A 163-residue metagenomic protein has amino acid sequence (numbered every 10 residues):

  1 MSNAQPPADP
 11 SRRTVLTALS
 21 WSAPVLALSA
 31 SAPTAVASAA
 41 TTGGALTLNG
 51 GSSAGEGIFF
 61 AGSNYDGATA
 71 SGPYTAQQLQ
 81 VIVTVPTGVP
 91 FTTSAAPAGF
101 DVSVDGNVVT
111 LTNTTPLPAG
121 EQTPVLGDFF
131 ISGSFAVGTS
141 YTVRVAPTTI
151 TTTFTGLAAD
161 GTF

Functional and structural regions predicted by a protein language model:
M1-P10, L19, A23, A27-L28: N-terminal secretory signal peptides
D9, W21, T75, Y141-A146: Ser/Thr/Pro/Gly-rich, low-complexity intrinsically disordered stalk/linker tracts of secreted and surface-exposed
A30-I58: C-terminal segment of N-terminal export signals and the immediately downstream linker at the start of the mature
S53-Q77: Short beta-strand elements of extracellular/lumenal beta-sandwich folds
S63-D66, S134-A159: Serine/threonine-enriched low-complexity regions used as flexible
T69-T75, P86-G88, S134: Short solvent-exposed strand-capping/beta-turn motif centered on an Asx-Ser/Thr pair
A76-T110, T115, P147-F163: A surface/secretory-pathway sequence property marking extracellular, secreted, or lumenal proteins enriched
T114-Y141: Low-complexity, intrinsically disordered segments enriched in Ser/Thr together with acidic residues
